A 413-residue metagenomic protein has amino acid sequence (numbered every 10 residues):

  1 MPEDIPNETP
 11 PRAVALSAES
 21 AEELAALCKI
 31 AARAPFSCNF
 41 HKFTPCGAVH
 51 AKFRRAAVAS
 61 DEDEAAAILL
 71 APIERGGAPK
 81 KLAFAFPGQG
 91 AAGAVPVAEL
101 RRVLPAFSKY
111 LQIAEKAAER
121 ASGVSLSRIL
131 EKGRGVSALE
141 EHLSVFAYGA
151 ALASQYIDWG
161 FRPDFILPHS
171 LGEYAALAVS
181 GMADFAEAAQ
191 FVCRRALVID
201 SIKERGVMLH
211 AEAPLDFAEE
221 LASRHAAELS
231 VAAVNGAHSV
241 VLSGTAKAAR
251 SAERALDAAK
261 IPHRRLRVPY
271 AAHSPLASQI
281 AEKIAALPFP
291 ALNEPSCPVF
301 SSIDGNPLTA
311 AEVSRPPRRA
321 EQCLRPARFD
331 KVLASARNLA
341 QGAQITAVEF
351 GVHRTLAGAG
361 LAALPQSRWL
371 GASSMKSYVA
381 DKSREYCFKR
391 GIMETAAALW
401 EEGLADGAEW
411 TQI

Functional and structural regions predicted by a protein language model:
M1-I5, M182-L197, V231, A246-A258 (+1 more regions): Condensing-enzyme catalytic core of the thiolase-fold
M1-L82, A98, S201-L209, L215-F217 (+1 more regions): Flexible catalytic loop/linker elements that gate and position reactive groups at enzyme active sites
V14-A21, E74-R224, P262-A271, T346-K389 (+1 more regions): FabD-like malonyl-/acyl-CoA
G47, L126, A281: A contiguous loop/helix-start segment that scaffolds small-molecule binding in enzyme catalytic cores
H50-K52, L209-H210, D257-F350, R354 (+2 more regions): Acyltransferase
R55, P163-D164, H238-V240, Q341-A347: Short active-site oxyanion
P168-S170, V234, T245: Conserved alpha/beta-hydrolase "nucleophile elbow" surrounding the catalytic nucleophile
A218-A237: Gly/Ser-centered flexible loop/linker motifs
